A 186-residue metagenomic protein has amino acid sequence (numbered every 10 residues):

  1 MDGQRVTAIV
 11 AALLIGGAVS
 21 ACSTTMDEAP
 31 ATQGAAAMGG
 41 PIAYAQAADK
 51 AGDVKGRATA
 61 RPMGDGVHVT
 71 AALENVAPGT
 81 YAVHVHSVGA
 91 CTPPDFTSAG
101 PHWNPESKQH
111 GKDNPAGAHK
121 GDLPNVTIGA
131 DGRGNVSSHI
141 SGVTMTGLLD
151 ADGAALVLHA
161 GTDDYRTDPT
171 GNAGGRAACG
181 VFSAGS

Functional and structural regions predicted by a protein language model:
D2-V10, G16-T80, V85-S186: N-terminal leader/targeting pre-sequences
